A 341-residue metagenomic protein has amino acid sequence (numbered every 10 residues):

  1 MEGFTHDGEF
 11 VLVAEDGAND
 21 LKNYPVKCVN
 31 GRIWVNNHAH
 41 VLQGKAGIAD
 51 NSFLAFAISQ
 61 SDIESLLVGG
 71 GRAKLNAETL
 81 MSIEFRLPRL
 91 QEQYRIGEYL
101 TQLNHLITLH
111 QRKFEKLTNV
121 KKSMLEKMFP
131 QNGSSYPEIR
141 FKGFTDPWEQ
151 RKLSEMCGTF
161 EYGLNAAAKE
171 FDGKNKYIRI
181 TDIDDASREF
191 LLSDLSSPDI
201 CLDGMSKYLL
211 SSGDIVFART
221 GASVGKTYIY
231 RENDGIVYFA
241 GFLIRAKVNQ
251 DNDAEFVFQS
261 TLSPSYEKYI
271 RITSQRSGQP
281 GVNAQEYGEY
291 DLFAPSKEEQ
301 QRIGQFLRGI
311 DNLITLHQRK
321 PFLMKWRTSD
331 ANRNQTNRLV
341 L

Functional and structural regions predicted by a protein language model:
M1-L87, S154-A294: DNA target-recognition domains and sequence-specific DNA-contacting regions of bacterial/archaeal
I96-I107, F129, F141, I303-I314 (+2 more regions): Hydrophobic structural patches
I107-K122, P130-G133, I314-S329, R333: Extended intrinsically disordered, low-complexity coil regions enriched in Ser, Thr, Gly, Ala and often Pro
S135, R151, V224, Y238 (+1 more regions): Short, charge-patterned binding micro-sites
R140-Y162: Non-catalytic DNA-recognition/assembly elements of restriction-modification systems
M156, L192, T328, N334-Q335 (+1 more regions): Coiled-coil/CHCH-like alpha-helical segments characteristic of cytoskeletal intermediate-filament scaffolds
